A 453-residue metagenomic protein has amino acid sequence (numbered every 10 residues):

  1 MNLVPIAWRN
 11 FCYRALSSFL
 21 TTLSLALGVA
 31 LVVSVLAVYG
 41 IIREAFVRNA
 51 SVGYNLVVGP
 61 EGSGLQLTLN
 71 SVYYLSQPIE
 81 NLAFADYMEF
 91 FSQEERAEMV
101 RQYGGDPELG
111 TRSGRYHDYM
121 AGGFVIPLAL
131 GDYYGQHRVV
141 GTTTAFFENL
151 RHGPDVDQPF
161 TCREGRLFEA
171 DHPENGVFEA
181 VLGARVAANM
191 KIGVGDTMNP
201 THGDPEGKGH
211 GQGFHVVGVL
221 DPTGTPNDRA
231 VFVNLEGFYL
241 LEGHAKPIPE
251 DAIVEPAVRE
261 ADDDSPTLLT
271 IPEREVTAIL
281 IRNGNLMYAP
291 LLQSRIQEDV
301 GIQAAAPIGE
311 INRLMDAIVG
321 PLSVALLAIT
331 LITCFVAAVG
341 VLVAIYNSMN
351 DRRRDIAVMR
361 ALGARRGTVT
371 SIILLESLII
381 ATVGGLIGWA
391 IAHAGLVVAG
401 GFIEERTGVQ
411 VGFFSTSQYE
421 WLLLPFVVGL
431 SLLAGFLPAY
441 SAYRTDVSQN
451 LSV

Functional and structural regions predicted by a protein language model:
L3-C12: A short amphipathic helical element positioned immediately N-terminal to and/or at the very start of a transmembrane
S17-I41: Short, strongly hydrophobic transmembrane alpha-helices
L23-L25, S323-A344: Internal alpha-helical transmembrane segments of multipass membrane proteins, especially hydrophobic lipid-embedded
L36-N149, L268, S294, I302: Hydrophobic, regular-secondary-structure patches
E94, D204, K208-H215, V219-S323: Mechanotransmission and gating elements of multispan inner-membrane complexes involved in transport and envelope
L128-A129, Y133-A145, G153-V254: Hydrophobic secondary-structure segments that place a key small or acidic residue at a functional site
T333-G340, Y346, N350-G400, L422 (+2 more regions): Transmembrane alpha-helical interface segments in multi-pass membrane proteins
L386-F426, F436-Q449: Short helix-loop junctions at transmembrane helix boundaries
